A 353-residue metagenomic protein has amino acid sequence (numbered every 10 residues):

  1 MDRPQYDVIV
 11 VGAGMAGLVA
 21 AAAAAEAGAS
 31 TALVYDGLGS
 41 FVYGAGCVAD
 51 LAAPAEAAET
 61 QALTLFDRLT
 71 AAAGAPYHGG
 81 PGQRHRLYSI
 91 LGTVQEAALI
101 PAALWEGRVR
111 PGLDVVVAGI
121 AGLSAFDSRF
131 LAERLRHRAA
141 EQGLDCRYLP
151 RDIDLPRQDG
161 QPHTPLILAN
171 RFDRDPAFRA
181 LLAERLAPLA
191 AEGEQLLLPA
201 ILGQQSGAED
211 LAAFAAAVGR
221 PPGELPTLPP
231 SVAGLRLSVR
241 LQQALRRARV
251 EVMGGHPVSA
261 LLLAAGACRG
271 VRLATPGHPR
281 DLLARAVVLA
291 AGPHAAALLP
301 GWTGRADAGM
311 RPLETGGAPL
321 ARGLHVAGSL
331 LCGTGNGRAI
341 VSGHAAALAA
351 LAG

Functional and structural regions predicted by a protein language model:
M1-G353: Residues forming the flavin
